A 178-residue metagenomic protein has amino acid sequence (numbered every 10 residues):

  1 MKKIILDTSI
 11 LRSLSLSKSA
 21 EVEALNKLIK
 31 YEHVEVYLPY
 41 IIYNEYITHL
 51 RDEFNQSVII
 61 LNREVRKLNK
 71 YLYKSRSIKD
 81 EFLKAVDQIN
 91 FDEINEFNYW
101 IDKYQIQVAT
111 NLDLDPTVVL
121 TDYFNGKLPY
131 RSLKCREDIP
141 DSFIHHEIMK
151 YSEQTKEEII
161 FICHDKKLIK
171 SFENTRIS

Functional and structural regions predicted by a protein language model:
K2-E157, K166-S178: Active-site-proximal, substrate-binding regions of enzyme catalytic domains and RNA-binding/basic surfaces
F161: Conserved SAM-binding loop
